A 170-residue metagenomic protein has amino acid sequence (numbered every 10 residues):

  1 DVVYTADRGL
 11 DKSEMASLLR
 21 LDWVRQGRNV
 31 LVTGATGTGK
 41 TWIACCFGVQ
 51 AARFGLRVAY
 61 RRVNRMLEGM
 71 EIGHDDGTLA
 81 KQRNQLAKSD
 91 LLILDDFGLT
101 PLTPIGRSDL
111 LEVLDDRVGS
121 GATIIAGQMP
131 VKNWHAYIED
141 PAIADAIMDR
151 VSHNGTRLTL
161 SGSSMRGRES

Functional and structural regions predicted by a protein language model:
D1-K12: Charged, amphipathic alpha-helical linker segments immediately N-terminal to NTP-binding catalytic cores
A6, G34, G162: Flexible glycine-/small-residue-rich
L10-K88, H135-I138: Conserved P-loop
R57-R61, R65-K88, F97-S170: Replace "adjacent to P-loop NTPase cores in ATP/GTP-dependent enzymes" with "adjacent to NTP-binding cores
L91: Walker B motif beta-strand of ABC-family P-loop ATPases
